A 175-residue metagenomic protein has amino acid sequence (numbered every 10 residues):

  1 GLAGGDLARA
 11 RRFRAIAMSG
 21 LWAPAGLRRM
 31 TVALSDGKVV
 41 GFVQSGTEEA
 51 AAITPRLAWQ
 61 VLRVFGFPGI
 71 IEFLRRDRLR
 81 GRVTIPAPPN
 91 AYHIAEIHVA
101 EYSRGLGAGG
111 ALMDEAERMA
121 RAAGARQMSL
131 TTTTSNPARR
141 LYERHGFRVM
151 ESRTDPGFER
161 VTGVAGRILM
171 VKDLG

Functional and structural regions predicted by a protein language model:
G1-M18, L57-W59, V64-G66: Conserved GNAT-fold acetyl-CoA-binding loop/helix
L7-M30, L34-S35, G81-V83: Active-site rim helix/loop that mediates acceptor-substrate recognition in acyltransferases
V32, K38-T47, H93, H98: Conserved beta-strand in the GNAT
E49-Y92, G157-V161: Conserved acyl-donor/pantetheine-binding loop and adjacent beta-alpha core of acyl/acetyltransferases and related
N90-Y92, A120-T133: Conserved GNAT acetyl-CoA-binding A-motif
A100-Y102, L106, T134: Active-site acidic-Proline motif in GNAT/NAT acetyltransferases
G105-R118, E143-R144: Conserved acetyl-CoA-binding loop-helix of GNAT-fold acetyltransferases
R126-R139, E143-H145, D155-G175: C-terminal "cap" of GNAT-fold acetyltransferases
